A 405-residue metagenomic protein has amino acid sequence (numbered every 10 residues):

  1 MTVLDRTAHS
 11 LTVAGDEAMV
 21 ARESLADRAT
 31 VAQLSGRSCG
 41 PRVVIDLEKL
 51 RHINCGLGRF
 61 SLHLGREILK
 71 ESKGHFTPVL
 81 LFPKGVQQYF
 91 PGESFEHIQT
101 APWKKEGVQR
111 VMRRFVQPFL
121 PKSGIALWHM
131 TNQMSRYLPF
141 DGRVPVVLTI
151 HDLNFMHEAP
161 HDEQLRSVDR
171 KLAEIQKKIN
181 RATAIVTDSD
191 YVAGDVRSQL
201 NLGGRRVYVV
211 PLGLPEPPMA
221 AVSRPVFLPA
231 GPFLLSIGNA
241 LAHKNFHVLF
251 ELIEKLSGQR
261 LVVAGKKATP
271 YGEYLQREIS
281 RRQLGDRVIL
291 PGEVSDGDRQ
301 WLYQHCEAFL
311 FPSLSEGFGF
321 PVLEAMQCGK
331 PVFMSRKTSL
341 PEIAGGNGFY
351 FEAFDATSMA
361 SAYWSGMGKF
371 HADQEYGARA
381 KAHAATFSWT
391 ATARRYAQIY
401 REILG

Functional and structural regions predicted by a protein language model:
T2-G405: Carbohydrate transferase catalytic cores enriched for Leloir-type hexosyltransferases
